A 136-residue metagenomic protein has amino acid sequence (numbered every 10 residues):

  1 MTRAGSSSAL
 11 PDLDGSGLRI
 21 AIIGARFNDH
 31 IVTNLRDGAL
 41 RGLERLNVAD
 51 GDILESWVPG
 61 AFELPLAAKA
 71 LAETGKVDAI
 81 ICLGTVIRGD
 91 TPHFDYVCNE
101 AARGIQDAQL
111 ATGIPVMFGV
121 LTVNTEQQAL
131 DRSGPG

Functional and structural regions predicted by a protein language model:
M1-S6: Short gly/ser/thr-rich secondary-structure transition/capping motifs
L10-P59: Glycine-rich phosphate/diphosphate-binding loop of Rossmann-like nucleotide-binding domains
G24, C82-V86, P115-T122: Short beta-strand segments
D29, E44-A49, K69-K76, Q106-L110 (+1 more regions): Generic secondary-structure signature for well-ordered alpha-helical cores
D29, T33, D37, V58-F62 (+3 more regions): Electropositive phosphate-/nucleotide-binding environments in soluble metabolic enzymes
S56-T74, G119-E126: Glycine-rich oxoanion-binding loops at beta->alpha junctions
E63-I105: Glycine-rich phosphate-binding loop
F94-D95, N99-G136: C-terminal binding/interaction regions
